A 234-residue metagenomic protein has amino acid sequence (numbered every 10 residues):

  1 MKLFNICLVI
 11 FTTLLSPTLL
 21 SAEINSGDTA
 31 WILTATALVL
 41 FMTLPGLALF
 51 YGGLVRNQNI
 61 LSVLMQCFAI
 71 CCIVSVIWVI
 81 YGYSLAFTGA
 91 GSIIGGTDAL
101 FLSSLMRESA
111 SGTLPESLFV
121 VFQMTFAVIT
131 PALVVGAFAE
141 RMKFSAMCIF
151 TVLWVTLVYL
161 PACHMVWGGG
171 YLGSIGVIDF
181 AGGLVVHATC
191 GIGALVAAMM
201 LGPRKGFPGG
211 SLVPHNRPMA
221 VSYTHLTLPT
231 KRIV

Functional and structural regions predicted by a protein language model:
M1-F4, T230-R232: Generic cytosolic/nucleocytoplasmic N-terminal low-complexity/intrinsically disordered segments
L3-T12, S16-L226: Hydrophobic alpha-helical transmembrane bundles of multi-pass membrane proteins
H225, K231-V234: Single conserved hydrophobic/aromatic residue that forms the stacking wall/gate of nucleotide- or nucleobase-binding
